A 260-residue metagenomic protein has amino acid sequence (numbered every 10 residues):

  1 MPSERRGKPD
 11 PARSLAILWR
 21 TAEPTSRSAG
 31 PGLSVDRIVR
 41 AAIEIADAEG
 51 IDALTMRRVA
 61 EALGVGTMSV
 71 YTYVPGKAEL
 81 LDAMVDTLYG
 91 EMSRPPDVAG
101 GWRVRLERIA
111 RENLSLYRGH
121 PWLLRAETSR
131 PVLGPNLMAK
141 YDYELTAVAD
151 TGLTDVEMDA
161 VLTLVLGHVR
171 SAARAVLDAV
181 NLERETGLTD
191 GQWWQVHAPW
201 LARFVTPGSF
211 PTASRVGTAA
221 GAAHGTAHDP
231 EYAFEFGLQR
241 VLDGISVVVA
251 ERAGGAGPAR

Functional and structural regions predicted by a protein language model:
M1-G32, G208-G221, A256-R260: N-terminal intrinsically disordered/low-complexity leader segments
R37, A41, I45, E49-A78: Helix-turn-helix
R37, R58, E79, R108 (+5 more regions): Amphipathic alpha-helical interaction segments
R37-E44, E79-R94, R108-S115, A139-Y143: Alpha-helical structural segments
V39, R103, E231-L242: Short, amphipathic alpha-helical "lid/cap" segments that border enzyme active or binding sites
R94-A139, D155-M158, L162-V165: Hydrophobic alpha-helical connector segments
K140-H168, A172-G191, Q195-V196, I245-V248: Hydrophobic alpha-helical bundle segments that form small-molecule/ligand-binding pockets
G167-R184, W200-A227, D243-E251: Amphipathic C-terminal alpha-helical segment
